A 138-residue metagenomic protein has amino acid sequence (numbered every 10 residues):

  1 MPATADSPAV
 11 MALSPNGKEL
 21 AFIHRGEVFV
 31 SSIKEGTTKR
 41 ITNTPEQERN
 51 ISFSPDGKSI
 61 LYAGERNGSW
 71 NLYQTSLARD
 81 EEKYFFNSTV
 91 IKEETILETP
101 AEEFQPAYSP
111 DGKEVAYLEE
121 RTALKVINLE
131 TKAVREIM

Functional and structural regions predicted by a protein language model:
M1-D6, K18-F29, I33-K34, R40-R49 (+3 more regions): A flexible loop/linker signature enriched in serine peptidases of the S9 family
D6, V10-A12: Alpha-helical segment of the N-proximal tetratricopeptide repeat
A12-K18: Extended repeat-based solenoid scaffolds, especially LRR ectodomains and other repeat-derived architectures
S88-I96: Asp-box/WD-like beta-propeller blade repeats and closely related beta-sheet repeat scaffolds
